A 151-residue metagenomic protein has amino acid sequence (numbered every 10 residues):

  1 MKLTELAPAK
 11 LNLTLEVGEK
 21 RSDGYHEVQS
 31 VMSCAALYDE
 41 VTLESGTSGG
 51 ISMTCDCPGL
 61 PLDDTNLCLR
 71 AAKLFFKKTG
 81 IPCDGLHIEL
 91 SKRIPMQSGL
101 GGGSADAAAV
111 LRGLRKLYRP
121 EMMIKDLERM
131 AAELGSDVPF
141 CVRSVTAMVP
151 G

Functional and structural regions predicted by a protein language model:
M1-S98, K116-K125: ATP-binding N-lobe of GHMP and related small-molecule kinases
K10, D106, D137: Acidic active-site catalytic centers that drive phospho-/nucleotidyl reactions and related ester hydrolyses
L74, G113, R129-E133: Generic structural signal for isolated residues within well-ordered alpha-helices
S104-Y118: Short, small-residue alpha-helix embedded
E121-G151: Alpha/beta catalytic cores of group-transfer enzymes, especially the acyltransferase/condensing modules of polyketide
